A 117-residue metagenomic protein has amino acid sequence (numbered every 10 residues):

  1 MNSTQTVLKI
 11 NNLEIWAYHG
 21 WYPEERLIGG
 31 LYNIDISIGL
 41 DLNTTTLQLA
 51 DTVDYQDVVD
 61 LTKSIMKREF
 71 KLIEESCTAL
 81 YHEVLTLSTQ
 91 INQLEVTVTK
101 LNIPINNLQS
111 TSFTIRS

Functional and structural regions predicted by a protein language model:
M1-S117: N-terminal, polar/charged subdomain of small-to-medium soluble alpha/beta proteins
